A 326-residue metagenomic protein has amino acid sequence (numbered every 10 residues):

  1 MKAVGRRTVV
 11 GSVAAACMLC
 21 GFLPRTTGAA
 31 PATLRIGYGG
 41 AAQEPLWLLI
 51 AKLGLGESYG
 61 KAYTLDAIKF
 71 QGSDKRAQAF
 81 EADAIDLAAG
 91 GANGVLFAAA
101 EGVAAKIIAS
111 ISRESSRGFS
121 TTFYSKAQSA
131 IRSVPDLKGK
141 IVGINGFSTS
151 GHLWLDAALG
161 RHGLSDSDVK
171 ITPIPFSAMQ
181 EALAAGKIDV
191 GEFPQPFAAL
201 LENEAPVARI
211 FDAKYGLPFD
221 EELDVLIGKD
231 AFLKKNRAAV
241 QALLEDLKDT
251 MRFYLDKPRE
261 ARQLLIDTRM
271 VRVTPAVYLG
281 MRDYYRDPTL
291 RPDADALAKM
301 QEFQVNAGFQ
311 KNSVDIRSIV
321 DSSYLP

Functional and structural regions predicted by a protein language model:
T8-T26: N-terminal export signals
A30-H162, P173, D189-Q195, D220: Short, glycine-/small- and polar/acidic-enriched structural segments that line small-molecule recognition paths
A84, A89, A99, I141 (+9 more regions): Sec/Tat-exported extracytoplasmic proteins
N93, T172, S177-D267: Pocket-lining segment of extracytoplasmic ligand-binding domains
A127-P135, L164-S165, A231-V240: Short helix-loop capping/hinge motifs at secondary-structure junctions, enriched in acidic/polar residues
K234-F309: Secondary-structure end/capping motifs
Q304-P326: Conserved C-terminal helix/tail region of periplasmic/extracytoplasmic solute-binding proteins
